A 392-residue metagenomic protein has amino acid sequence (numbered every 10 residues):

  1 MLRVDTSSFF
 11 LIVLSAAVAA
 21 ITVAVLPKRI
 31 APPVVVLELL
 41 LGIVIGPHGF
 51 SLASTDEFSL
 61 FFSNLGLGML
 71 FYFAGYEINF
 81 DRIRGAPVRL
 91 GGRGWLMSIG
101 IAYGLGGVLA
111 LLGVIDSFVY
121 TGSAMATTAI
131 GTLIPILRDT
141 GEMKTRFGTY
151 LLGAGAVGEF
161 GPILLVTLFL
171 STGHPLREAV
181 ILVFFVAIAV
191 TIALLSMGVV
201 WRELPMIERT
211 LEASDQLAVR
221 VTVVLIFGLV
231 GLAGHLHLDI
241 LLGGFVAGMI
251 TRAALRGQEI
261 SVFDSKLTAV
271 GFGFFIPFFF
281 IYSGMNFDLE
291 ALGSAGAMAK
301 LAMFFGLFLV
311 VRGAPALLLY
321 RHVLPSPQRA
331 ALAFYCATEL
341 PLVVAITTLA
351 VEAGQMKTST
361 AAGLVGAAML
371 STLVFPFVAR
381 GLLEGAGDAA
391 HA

Functional and structural regions predicted by a protein language model:
L2-S15, V36, T55-Y72, I115-I130 (+4 more regions): Structural signature of hydrophobic alpha-helical transmembrane segments
S8-T22, N79-L111, D116, P175-T191 (+3 more regions): Entry/N-cap segments of selected transmembrane alpha helices and their immediately preceding amphipathic helices
F9-L14, L60-G66, L90-G91, L152-G155 (+5 more regions): Structural signal for the N-terminal portions of transmembrane helices and their immediately preceding loop/interface
A17-I30, F71-G85, G131-K144, L194-I207 (+3 more regions): C-terminal ends of transmembrane helices
L26-I30, V44-L90, L204-L217, T222-A302: Membrane-interface junctions of multi-pass transporters
F50, A102-V108, E159-G173, L225-L238 (+2 more regions): Hydrophobic alpha-helical transmembrane segments in multi-pass integral membrane proteins
A53, E57, R84-W95, L112-M125 (+6 more regions): The feature identifies polytopic integral membrane transport proteins across all domains of life
I99-L105, A124-Y150, A156-L165, V311-L318 (+2 more regions): Short helical (or helix-break) motifs at transmembrane helix termini and adjacent helical loops in multi-pass membrane
